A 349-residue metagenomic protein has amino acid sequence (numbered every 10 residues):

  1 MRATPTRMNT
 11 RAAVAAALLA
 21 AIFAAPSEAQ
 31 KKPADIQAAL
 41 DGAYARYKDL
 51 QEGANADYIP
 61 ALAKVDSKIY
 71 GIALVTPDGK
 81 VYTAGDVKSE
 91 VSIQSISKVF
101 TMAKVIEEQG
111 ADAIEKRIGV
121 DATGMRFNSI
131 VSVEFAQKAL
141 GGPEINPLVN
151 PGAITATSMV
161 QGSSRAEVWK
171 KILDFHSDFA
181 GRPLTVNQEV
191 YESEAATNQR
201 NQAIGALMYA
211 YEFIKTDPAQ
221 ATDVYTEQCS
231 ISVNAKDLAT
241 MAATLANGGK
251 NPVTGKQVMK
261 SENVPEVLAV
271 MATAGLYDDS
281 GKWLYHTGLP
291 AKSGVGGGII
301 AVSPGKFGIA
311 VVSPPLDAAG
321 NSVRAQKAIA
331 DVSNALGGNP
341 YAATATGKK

Functional and structural regions predicted by a protein language model:
R2-A15: Bacterial N-terminal signal peptides that target proteins for export
V14-F23: Hydrophobic helical h-region of N-terminal Sec-dependent signal peptides in bacterial secretory/periplasmic proteins
A25-A29: Sec/Tat signal peptide C-region and signal peptidase I cleavage site
K32, N247-K349: Structured C-terminal helix/loop/strand segments within mature extracytoplasmic catalytic/sensor domains
K32-A45, L50-E52, V105-Q228: Active-site-adjacent helix/loop patches that line small-molecule binding or acyl-intermediate pockets
K48-A84, G298-A301: A short, well-structured edge-of-sheet supersecondary motif
G79, S92-E115, M241, I309: Active-site SXXK
V99, V105, I204, S232-N251 (+1 more regions): Active-site-proximal alpha-helical segments within enzyme catalytic domains
